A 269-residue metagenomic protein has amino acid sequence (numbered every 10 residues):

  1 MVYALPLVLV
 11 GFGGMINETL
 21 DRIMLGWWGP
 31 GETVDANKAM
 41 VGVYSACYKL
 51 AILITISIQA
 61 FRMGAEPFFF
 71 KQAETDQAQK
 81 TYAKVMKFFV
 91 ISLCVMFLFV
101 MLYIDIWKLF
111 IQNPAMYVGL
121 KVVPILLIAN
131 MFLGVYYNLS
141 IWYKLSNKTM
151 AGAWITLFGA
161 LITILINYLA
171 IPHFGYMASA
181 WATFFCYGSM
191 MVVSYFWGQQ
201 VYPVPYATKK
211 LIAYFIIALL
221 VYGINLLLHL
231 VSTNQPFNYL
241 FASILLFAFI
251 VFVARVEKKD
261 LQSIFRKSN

Functional and structural regions predicted by a protein language model:
M1-E18, W28, A39, G64 (+3 more regions): Interhelical loop/hinge segments that connect adjacent transmembrane helices in multipass membrane
V2-Y3, L7, L25-I52, Y117-K121: Interfacial/gating helices of multi-pass transporter permease domains
V10, G14, Q59-R62, L102 (+2 more regions): Short runs within selected transmembrane alpha-helices of multi-pass transporters and secretion channels
V10-T19, L98, N167-Y168, L219-N234: Hydrophobic alpha-helical transmembrane segments in multi-pass integral membrane proteins
L25-W27, G31, I106-Y117, H229-N234: Membrane-interface helix termini and inter-helical loops of multi-pass transporters
V43-T156: Specific pore-lining/lateral-gate transmembrane helices of multi-pass inner-membrane transport and insertion machines
L157-T163, L211-L226: Hydrophobic membrane-spanning alpha-helices of multi-pass integral membrane proteins
L226-N269: Membrane-proximal transmembrane or re-entrant/amphipathic helices at the cytosolic face
